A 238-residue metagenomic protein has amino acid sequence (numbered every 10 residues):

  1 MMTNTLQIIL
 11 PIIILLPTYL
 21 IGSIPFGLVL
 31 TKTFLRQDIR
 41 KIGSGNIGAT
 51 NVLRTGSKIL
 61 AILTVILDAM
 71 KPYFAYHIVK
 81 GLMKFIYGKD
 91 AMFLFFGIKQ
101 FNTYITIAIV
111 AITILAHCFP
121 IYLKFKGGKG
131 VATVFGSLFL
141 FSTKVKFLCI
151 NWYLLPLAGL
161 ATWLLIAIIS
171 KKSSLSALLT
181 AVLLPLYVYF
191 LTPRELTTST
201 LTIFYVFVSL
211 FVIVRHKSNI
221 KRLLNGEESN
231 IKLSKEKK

Functional and structural regions predicted by a protein language model:
M1-I13, H77-A108, L140-L154, F190-F204: Helix-coil boundary and interhelical linker segments in multi-pass alpha-helical membrane proteins
I8, I12-L16, A61-I62, T106-A111 (+4 more regions): Hydrophobic alpha-helical transmembrane segments
I9-F34: N-terminal signal-anchor transmembrane alpha helix
G27-L30, I114-K126, T162-S170, K217-R222: C-terminal ends of transmembrane helices
L28-L60, G127, K217, K221-K238: Cytosolic, membrane-interface loops and tails of multi-pass inner-membrane proteins
D38-N46, Y122-F135, F139, C149-W152 (+1 more regions): Short, non-helical or kinked segments that cap or interrupt transmembrane helices
L53-S57, I112, V131-S170, L183-T192: Interfacial segments of multi-pass membrane proteins
R54-G81: Multi-pass membrane catalytic core of lipid/isoprenoid biosynthesis enzymes
